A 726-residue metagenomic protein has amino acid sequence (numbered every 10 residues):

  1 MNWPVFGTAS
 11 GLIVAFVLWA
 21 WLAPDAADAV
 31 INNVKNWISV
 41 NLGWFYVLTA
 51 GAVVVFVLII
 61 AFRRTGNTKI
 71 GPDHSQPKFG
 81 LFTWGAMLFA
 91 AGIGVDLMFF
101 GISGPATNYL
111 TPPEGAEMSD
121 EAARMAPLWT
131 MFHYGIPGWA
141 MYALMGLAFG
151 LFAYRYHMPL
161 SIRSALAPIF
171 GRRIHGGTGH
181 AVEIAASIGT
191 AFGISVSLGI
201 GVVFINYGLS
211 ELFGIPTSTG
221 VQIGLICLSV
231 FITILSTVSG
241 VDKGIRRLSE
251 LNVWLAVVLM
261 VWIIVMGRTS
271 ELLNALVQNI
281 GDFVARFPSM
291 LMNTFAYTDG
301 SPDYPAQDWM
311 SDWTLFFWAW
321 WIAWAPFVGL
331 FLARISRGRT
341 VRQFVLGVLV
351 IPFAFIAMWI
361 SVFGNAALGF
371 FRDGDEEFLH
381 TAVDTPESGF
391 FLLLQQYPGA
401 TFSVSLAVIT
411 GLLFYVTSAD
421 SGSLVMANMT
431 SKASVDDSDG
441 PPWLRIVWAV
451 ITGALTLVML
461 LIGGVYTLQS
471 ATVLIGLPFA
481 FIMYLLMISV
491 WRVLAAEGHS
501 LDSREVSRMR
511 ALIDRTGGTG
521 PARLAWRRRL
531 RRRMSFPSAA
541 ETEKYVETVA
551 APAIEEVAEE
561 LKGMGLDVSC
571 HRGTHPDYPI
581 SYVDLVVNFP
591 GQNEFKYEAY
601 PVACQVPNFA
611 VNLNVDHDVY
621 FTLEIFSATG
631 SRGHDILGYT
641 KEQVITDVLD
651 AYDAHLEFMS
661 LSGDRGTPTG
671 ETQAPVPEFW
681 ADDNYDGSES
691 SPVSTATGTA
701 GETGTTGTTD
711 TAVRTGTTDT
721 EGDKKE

Functional and structural regions predicted by a protein language model:
M1-A122, V238, L494: N-terminal alpha-helical transmembrane segments of multi-pass membrane transport and channel/translocase proteins
M1-I13, G171-H180, T217-I234, V238 (+4 more regions): Loop-to-transmembrane helix boundary motifs in multi-pass membrane proteins
M1-P4, S39-G43, D73-A91, P127-I136 (+5 more regions): Transmembrane-helix boundary/entry motifs in multi-pass membrane transporters
M1-W21, V54-V57, I93-L97, H133-V203 (+5 more regions): Helix-loop-helix module between adjacent transmembrane segments
A23-I38, V57-Q76, A126-H133, A148-M158 (+6 more regions): Membrane-water interface regions at transmembrane-helix termini and the short interhelical loops of multi-pass membrane
A29-K35, F62-L81, A106-W129, L151-G177 (+5 more regions): Flexible loop linkers connecting adjacent transmembrane helices in multi-pass alpha-helical membrane transporters
F100-E114, I263-R286, S301, F353-T385: Extracellular/periplasmic helix-exit of transmembrane alpha-helices
M158-L160, A186-N206, P326-V345, T401-T430: Membrane-helix boundary/coupling elements in multi-pass transport proteins
